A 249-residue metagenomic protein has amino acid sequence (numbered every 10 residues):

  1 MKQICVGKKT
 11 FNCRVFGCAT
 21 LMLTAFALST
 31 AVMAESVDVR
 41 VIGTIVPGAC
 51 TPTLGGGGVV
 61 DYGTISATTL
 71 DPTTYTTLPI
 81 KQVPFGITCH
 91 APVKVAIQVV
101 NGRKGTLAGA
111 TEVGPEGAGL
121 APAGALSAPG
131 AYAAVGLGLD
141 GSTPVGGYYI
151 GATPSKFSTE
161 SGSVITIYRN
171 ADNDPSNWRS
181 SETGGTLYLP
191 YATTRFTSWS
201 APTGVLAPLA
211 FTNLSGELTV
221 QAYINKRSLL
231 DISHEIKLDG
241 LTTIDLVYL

Functional and structural regions predicted by a protein language model:
K2-F11, A31-L249: Mature extracellular/passenger domains of Gram-negative fimbrial/pilin and adhesin proteins
G17-A27: Bacterial N-terminal signal peptides
